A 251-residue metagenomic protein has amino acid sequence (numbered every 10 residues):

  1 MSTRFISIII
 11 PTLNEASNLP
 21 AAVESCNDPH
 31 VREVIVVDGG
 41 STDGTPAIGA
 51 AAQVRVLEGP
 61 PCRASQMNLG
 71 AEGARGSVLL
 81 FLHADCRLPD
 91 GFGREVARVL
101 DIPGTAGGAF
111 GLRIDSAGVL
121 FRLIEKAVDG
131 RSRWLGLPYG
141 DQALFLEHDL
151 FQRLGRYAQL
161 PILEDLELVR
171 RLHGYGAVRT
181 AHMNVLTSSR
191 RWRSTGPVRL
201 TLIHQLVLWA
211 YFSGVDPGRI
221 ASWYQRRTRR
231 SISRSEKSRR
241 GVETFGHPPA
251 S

Functional and structural regions predicted by a protein language model:
M1-S2, R170-S251: Hydrophobic helical membrane-anchoring modules
M1-S25: N-proximal low-complexity "stem/linker" segments adjacent to membrane-targeting elements
S17-A21, D43-A52: Acidic helix N-cap motif at the loop->helix transition within catalytic regions of sugar-transfer enzymes
E24-E33: Short, acidic, metal-binding catalytic loop of nucleotide-sugar glycosyltransferases
R32-I35, P46-G73: Conserved donor nucleotide-binding strand/loop of the catalytic core
D38-P46, C86: A conserved acidic beta->alpha catalytic loop
L79: Short aromatic/hydrophobic "clamp" motif used to bind/position activated sugar donors
D90-L120: Conserved donor NDP-sugar-binding/catalytic core segment of glycosyltransferases
